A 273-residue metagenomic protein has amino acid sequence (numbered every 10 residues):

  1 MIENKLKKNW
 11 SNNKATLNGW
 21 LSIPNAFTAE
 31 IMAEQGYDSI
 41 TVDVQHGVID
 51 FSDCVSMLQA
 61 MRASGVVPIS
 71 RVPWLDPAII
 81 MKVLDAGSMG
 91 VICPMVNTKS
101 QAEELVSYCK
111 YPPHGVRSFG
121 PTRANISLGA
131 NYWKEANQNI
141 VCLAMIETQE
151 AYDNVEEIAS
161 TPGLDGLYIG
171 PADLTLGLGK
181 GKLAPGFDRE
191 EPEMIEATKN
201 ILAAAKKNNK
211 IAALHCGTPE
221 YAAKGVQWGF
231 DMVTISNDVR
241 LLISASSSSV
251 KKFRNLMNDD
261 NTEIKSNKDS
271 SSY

Functional and structural regions predicted by a protein language model:
M1-Y273: Expand to "…catalyze enediolate/carbanion chemistry for C-C bond making/breaking, isomerization, decarboxylation
